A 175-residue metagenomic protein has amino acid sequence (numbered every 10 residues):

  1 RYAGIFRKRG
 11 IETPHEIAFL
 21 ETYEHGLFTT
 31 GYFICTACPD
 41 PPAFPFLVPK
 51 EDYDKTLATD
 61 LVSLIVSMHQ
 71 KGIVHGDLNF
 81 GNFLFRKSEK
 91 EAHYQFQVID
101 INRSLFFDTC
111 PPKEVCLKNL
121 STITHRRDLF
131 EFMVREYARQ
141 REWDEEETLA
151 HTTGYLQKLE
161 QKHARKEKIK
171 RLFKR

Functional and structural regions predicted by a protein language model:
R1-P42, S63-K71, H75, A164 (+2 more regions): Conserved ATP-binding subdomain of kinase catalytic cores across diverse folds
E24-T29, S88-Q95: Short, solvent-exposed loop/turn segments that connect beta-strands within catalytic domains and beta-strand-rich
A43-D52: AlphaC helix of the protein kinase catalytic domain
T56-L64: Conserved alphaE helix
I73-H75, L84, E145, H151: Charged, low-complexity C-terminal accessory regions
L78-S88: Hydrophobic residue at the +6 position relative to the catalytic HRD Asp in the kinase catalytic loop
H93-L172: C-lobe/activation-segment region of protein kinase-like
